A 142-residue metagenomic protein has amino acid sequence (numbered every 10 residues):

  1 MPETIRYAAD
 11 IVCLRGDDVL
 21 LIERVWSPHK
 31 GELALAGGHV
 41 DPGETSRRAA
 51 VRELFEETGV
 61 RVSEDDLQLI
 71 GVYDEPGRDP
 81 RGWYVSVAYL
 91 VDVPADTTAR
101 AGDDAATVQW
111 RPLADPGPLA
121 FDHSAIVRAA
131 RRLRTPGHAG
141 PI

Functional and structural regions predicted by a protein language model:
M1, T135-I142: Actinobacteria-biased recognition of intrinsically disordered, low-complexity terminal regions
M1-V19, S86-L90: Conserved N-terminal beta-strand and adjoining loop/helix that marks the start of the Nudix/MutT-like hydrolase domain
E3, S27-H29, D79-R81: Short glycine/serine/proline-enriched coil/turn segments at secondary-structure junctions
I5, V12, L33, G82 (+1 more regions): Residues that recognize and position ribonucleotide moieties
L14-V60, I142: Conserved Nudix-box catalytic region and its N-terminal flanking loop in Nudix hydrolases and closely related
V40-R134: Unchanged
